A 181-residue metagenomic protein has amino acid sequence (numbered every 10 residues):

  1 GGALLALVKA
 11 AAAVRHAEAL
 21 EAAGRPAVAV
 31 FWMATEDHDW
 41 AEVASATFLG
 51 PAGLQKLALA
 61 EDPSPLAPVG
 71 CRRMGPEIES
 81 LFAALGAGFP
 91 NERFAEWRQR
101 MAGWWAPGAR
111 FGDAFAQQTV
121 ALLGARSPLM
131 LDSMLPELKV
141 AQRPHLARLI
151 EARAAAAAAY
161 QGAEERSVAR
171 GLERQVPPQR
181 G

Functional and structural regions predicted by a protein language model:
G1-G181: N-terminal targeting/trafficking signals and adjacent low-complexity tails
